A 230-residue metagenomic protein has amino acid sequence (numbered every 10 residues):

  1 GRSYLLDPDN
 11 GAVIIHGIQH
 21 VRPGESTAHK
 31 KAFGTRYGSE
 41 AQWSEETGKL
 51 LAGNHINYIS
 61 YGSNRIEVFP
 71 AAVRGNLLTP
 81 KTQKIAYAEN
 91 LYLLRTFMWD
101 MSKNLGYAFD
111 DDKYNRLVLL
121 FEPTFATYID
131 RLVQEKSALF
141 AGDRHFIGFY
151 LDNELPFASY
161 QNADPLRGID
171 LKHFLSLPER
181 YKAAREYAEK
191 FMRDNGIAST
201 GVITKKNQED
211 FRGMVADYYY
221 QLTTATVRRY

Functional and structural regions predicted by a protein language model:
G1-P80, T96-R144, V202-T204, E209 (+2 more regions): Active-site-adjacent substrate/metal-binding segments within catalytic domains of carbohydrate-active enzymes
P8, S102, D111-L120, A138-Y230: Polysaccharide-binding and catalytic clefts of secreted carbohydrate-active enzymes
H16-G17, G62, A88-N90, Y150-D152: A cross-family glycoside hydrolase active-site/sugar-binding cleft signature
Y58, K84-A88, R144-Y150: Structural preference for beta-strand elements that scaffold enzyme active sites
N64, Y92-T96, D152-P156: Active-site beta-loop-alpha junctions enriched in small/polar residues
Q83-D100, L175-K182: Acidic, His- and aromatic-enriched active-site or binding-groove loops in soluble protein domains that engage sugars
